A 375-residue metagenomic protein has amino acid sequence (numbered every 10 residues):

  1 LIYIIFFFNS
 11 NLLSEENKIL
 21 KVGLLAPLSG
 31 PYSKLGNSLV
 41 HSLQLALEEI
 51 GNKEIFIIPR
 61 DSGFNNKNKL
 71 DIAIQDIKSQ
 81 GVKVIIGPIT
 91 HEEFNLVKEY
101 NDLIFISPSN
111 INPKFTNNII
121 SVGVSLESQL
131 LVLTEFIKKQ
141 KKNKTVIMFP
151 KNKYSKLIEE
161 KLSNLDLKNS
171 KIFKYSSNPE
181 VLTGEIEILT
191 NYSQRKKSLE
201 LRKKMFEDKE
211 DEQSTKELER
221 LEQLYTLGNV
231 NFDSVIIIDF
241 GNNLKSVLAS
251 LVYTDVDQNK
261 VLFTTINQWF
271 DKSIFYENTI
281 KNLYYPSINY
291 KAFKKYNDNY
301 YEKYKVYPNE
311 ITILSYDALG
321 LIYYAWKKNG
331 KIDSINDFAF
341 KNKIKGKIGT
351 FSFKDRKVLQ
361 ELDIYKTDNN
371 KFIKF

Functional and structural regions predicted by a protein language model:
I2-F6, L12-F375: Extracytosolic ligand-binding ectodomains
